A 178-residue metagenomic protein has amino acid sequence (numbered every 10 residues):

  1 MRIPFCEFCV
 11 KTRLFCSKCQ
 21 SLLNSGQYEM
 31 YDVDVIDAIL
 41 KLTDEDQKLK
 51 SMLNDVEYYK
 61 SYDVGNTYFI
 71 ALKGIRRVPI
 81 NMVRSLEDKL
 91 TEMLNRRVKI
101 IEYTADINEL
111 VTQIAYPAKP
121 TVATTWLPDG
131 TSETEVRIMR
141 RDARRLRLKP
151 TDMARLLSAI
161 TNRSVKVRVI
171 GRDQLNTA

Functional and structural regions predicted by a protein language model:
M1-A178: RNA-contacting regions in translation and RNA-metabolism proteins, encompassing KH/S1 modules where present
